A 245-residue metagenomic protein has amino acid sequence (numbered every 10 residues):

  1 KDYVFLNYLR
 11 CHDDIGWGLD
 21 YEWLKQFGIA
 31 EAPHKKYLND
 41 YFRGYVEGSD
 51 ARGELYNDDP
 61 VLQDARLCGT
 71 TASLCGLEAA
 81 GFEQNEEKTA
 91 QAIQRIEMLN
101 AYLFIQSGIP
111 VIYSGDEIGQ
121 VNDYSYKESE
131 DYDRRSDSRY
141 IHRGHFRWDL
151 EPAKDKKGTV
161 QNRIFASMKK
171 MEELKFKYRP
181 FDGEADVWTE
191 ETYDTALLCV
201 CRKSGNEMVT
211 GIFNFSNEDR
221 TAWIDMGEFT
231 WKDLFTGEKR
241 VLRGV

Functional and structural regions predicted by a protein language model:
K1-V245: Active-site and adjacent substrate-binding regions of carbohydrate-active enzymes
